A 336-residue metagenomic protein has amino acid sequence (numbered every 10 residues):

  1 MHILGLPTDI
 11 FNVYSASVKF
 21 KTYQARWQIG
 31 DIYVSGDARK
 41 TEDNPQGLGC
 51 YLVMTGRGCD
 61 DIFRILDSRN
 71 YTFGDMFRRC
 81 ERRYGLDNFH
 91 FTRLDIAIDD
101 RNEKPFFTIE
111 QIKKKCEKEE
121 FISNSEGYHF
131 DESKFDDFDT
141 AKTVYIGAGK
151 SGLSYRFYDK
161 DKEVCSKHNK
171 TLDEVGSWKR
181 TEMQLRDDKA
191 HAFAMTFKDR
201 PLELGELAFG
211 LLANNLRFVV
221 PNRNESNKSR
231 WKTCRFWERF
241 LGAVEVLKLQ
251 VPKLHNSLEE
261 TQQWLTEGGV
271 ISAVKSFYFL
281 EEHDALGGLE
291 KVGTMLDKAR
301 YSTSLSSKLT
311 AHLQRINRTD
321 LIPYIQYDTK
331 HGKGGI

Functional and structural regions predicted by a protein language model:
M1-N256, W264, G268-I336: Structured, helix-rich domain cores that form ligand/interaction pockets
T261: Residues in the recognition helix of alpha-helical DNA-binding motifs
